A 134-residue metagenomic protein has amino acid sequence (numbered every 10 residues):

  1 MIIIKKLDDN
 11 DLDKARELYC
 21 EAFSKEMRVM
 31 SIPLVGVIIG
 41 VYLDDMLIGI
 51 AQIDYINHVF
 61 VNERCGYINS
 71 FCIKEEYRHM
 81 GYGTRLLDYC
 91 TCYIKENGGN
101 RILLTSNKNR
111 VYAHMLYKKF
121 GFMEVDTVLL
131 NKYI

Functional and structural regions predicted by a protein language model:
M1-I2: Extreme N-terminal starter segment of soluble prokaryotic enzymes
K6-E63, N69: Acetyl-CoA-dependent GNAT
L18-A22, Y93, L116, F120: Alpha-helical interaction/dimerization surfaces of two-component signaling modules
N62-C65, M80, E124: Non-catalytic, surface-exposed connector residues within folded enzymatic/regulatory domains
K74, R78, N107: Residue-level recognition of the GNAT/N-acetyltransferase active site
Y77, G81-Y89: Conserved acetyl-CoA pyrophosphate-binding loop and the N-cap/start of the following alpha-helix in GNAT-like
T84, N100, K108-D126, K132: Conserved active-site alpha-helix within GNAT-family acetyltransferase domains
L87, I94-S106: Conserved GNAT acetyl-CoA-binding A-motif
